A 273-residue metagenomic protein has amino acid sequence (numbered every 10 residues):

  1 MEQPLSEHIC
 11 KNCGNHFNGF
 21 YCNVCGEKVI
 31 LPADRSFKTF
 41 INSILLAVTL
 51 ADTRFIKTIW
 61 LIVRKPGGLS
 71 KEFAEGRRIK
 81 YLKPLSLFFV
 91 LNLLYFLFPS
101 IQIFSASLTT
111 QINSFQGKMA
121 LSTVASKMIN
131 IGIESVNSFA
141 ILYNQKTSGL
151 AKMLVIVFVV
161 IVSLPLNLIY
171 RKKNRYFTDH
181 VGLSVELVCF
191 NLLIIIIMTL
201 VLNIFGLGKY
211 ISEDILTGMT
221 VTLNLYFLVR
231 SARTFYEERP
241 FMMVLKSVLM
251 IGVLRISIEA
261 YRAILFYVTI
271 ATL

Functional and structural regions predicted by a protein language model:
M1-L273: Membrane-proximal intrinsically disordered regions of secretory-pathway and membrane-system proteins
